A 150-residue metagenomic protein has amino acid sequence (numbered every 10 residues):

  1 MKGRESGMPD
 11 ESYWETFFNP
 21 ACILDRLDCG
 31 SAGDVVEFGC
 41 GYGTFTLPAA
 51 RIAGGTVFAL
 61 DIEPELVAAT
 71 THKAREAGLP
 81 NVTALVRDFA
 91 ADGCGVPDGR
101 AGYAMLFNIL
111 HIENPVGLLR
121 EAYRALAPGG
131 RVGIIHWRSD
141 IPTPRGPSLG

Functional and structural regions predicted by a protein language model:
M1-F18: Class I SAM-dependent methyltransferase Rossmann-like catalytic core, especially the SAM/SAH-binding loop
E15-G33: Conserved alpha-helix/loop element of class I SAM-dependent methyltransferases that forms part of the SAM/SAH-binding
A32-G41: Conserved class I S-adenosyl-L-methionine
Y42, P48-D92: Class I SAM-dependent methyltransferase SAM/SAH-binding core
C94-A104: A short acidic, Gly/Pro-enriched loop at the edge of an enzyme's catalytic core that lines a small-molecule cofactor
G102-P115: A short SAM/SAH-binding and catalytic strip from SAM-dependent methyltransferases
V116-R131: A short glycine-rich, Lys/Arg-flanked "PGG" loop and its adjoining helix->strand segment in the class I
R131-G150: Conserved class I S-adenosyl-L-methionine
